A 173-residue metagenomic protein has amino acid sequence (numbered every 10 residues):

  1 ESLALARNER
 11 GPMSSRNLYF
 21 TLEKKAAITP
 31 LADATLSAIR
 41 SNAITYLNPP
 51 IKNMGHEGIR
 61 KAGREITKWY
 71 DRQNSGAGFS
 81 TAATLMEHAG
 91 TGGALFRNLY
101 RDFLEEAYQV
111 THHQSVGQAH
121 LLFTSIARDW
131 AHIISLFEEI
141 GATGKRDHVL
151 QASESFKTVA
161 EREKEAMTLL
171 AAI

Functional and structural regions predicted by a protein language model:
E1-F96, F103: Noncatalytic regulatory segments and standalone regulatory/sensor domains
L85-I173: Charged, long alpha-helical assembly modules
